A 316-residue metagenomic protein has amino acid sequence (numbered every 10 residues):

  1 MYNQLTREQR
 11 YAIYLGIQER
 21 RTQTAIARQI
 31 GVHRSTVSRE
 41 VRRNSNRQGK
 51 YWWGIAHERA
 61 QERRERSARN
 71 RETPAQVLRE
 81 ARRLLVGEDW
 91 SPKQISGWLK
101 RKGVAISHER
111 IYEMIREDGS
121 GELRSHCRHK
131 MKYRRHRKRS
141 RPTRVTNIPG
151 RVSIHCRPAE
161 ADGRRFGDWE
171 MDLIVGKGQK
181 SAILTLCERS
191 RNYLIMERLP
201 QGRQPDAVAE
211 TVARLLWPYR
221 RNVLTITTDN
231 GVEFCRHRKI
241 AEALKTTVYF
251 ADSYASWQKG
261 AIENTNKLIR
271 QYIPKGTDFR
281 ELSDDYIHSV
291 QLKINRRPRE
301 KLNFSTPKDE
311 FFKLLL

Functional and structural regions predicted by a protein language model:
M1-D89, K93, G97-W98: Short, basic alpha-helical/linker "hinge" immediately adjacent to a nucleic-acid-recognition surface
I13, V37, A81, I95 (+9 more regions): Mobile genetic element proteins and their domesticated derivatives, centered on retroelements and DNA transposons
G31, A75, R79-G87, A241-V248 (+1 more regions): Charged alpha-helix within mobile-element recombinases
I55-R59, R63, I106-A161: Basic, flexible linker segments flanking DNA-binding modules in nucleic acid-interacting mobile-element proteins
F166-G176: Two-metal-ion RNase H-like nuclease active-site motif
V175-Q179, M196-R220: Active-site beta-loop-alpha junctions of metal-dependent nucleic acid enzymes, especially the RNase H-like/DDE
S181-I183: Short loop/turn microsegments at loop-to-beta-strand junctions
R221-R236, Y254: Acidic/histidine-rich, metal-coordinating catalytic segments
